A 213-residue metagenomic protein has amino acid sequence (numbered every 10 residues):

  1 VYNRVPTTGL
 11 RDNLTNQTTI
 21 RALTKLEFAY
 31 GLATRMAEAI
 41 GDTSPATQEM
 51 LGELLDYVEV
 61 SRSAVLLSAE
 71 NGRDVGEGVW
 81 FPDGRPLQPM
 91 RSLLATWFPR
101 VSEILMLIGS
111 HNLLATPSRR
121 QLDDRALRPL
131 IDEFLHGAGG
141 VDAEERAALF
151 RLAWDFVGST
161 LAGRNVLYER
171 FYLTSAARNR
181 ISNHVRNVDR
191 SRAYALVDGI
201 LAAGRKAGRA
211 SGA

Functional and structural regions predicted by a protein language model:
V1-E59: Glycine-rich beta->alpha junctions and the first turn(s) of the following alpha-helix
P6-L14, A69-V79: Short acidic (Asp/Glu) and glycine-rich catalytic loops that position anionic groups and cofactors
T34-T43, V65-G76, I108: Secondary-structure edge/capping motif, primarily at the C-terminal ends of alpha-helices and the immediately following
Q48-E53, W80-Q88: Short, charged, amphipathic alpha-helical segments
G52-D74, L93-T96, R100, M106: Loop-to-helix element that buttresses phosphate recognition and phosphoryl-transfer chemistry
L54, G72-V75, P82, A115 (+1 more regions): Short, surface-exposed, charged/polar-biased interaction segments
R85-G212: Alpha-helix capping/hinge segments and adjacent helical runs
